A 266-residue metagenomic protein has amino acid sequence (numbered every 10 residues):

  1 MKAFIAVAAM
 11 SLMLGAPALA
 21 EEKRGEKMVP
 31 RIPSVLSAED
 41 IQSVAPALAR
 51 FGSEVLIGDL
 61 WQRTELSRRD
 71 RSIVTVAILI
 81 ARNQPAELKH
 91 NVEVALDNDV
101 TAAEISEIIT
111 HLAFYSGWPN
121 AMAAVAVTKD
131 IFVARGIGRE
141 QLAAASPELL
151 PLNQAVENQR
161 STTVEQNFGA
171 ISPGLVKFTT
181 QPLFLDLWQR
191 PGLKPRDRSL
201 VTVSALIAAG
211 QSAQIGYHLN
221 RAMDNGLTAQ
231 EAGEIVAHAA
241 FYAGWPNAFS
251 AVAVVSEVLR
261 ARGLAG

Functional and structural regions predicted by a protein language model:
M1-F4: Positively charged n-region of N-terminal signal peptides that target proteins for export
V7-G15: Bacterial N-terminal signal peptides
A16-A20: Sec/Tat signal peptide C-region and signal peptidase I cleavage site
E21-R69, R82, A86-K89, D97 (+4 more regions): Acidic, glycine/proline-rich low-complexity segments that act as flexible tails and inter-domain linkers
R71-L79, I108-I109, R198-L206, I235-A239: Short, structured motif recognition centered on aromatic/hydrophobic residues
I80-A81, N98, H111-W118, I207 (+1 more regions): A short structural micro-motif
N91-A123: Hydrophobic/aromatic-rich structural module bridging two neighboring secondary-structure elements via a short loop
N120-A121, Q211, E231-S250: Preference for long, well-ordered alpha-helical segments
